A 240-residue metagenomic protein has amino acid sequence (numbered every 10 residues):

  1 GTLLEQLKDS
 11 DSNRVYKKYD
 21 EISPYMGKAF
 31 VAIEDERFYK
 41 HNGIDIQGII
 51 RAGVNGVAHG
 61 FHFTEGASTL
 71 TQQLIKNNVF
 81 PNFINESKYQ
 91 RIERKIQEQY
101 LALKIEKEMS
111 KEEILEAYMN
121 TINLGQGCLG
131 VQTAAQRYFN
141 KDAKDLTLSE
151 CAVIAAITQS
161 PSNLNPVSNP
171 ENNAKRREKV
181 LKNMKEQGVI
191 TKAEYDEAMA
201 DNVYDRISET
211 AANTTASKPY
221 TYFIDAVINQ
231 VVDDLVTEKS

Functional and structural regions predicted by a protein language model:
T2-T191, T237: Peptidoglycan glycan-strand catalytic modules in the bacterial/periplasmic cell-wall system
K192-S240: Non-catalytic structural connector segments
